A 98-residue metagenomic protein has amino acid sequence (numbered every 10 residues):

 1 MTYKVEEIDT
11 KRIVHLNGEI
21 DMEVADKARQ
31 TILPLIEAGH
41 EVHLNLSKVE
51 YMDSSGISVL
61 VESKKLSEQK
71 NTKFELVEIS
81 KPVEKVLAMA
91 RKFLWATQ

Functional and structural regions predicted by a protein language model:
M1-Y51, E62-Q98: STAS-like cytosolic regulatory interaction modules
